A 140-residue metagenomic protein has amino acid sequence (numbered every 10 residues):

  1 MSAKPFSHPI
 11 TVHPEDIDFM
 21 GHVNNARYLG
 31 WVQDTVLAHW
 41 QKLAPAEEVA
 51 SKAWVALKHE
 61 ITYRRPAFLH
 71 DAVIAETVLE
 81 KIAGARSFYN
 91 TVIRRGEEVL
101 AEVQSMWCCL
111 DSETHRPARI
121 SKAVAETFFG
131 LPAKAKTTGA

Functional and structural regions predicted by a protein language model:
M1-I74, E80-A140: Terminal targeting signals and extreme-terminal segments of soluble enzymes
